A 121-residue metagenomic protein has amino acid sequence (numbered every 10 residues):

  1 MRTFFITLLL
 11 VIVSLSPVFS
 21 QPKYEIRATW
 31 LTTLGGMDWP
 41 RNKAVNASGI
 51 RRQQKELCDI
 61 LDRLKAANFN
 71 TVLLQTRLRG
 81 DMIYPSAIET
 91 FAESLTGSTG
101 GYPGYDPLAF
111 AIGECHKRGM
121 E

Functional and structural regions predicted by a protein language model:
M1-F4: Positively charged n-region of N-terminal signal peptides that target proteins for export
I6-S16: Bacterial N-terminal signal peptides
Q21-I50: Boundary/entry segment of secreted carbohydrate-active catalytic domains
R27-T32, N70-Q75, E121: Structural recognition of the beta-strand scaffold that forms the well-ordered cores of secreted hydrolase catalytic
T32-N42, G80-L108: Aromatic- and acidic-residue-enriched carbohydrate-binding clefts of CAZyme catalytic domains
A47-K55, Y102-D106: Soluble non-cytosolic domains of exported or imported proteins
R52-D81: Catalytic domains of carbohydrate-active enzymes, especially glycoside hydrolases
P107-E121: Substrate-binding cleft of carbohydrate-active enzyme catalytic domains
